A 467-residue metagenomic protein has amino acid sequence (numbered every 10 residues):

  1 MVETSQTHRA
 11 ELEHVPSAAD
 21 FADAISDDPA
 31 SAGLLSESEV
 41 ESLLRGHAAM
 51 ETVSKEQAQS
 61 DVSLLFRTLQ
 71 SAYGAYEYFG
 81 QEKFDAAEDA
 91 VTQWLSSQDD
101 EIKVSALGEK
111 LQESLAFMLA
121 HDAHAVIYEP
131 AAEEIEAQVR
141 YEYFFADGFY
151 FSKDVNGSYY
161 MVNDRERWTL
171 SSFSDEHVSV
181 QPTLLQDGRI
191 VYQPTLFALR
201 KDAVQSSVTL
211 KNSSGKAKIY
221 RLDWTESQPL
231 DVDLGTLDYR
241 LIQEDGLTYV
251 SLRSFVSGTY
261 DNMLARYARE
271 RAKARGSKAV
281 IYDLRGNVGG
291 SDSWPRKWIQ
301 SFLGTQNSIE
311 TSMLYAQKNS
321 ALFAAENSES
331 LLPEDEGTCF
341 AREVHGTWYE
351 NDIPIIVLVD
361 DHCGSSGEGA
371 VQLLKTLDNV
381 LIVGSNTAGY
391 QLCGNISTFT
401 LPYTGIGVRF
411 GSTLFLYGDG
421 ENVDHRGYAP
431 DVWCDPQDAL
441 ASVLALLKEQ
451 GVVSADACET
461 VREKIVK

Functional and structural regions predicted by a protein language model:
M1-V280, G286-V288, K297, G304 (+3 more regions): Flexible, low-complexity junctional segments that flank or bridge functional domains
D245-L247, R275-V280, N351-I355, L377-L381: Loop/turn elements at helix/coil->beta-strand transitions in domains of secreted/extracellular proteins
S251-F255, D283-N287, M313-K318, L358-H362 (+2 more regions): Active-site-proximal beta-strand/loop segments in catalytic clefts of secreted hydrolases
T259-Y260, G289-W298, G364-A370, Q391-G394 (+1 more regions): Extracytoplasmic/secreted cell-surface and envelope-processing proteins
Y267-A268, A272-F340, K375: Glycine- and acidic-residue-enriched helix-capping/beta->alpha junction motif
P354-T376, L381-G389: Extended C-terminal subregions enriched in glycine
L377, I382-V432, A439-L440: BRCT (BRCA1 C-terminal) domain core and associated BRCT-interaction motifs
E421-K467: Low-complexity, Gly/Ser/Thr/Pro-rich intrinsically disordered linker/tail segments
